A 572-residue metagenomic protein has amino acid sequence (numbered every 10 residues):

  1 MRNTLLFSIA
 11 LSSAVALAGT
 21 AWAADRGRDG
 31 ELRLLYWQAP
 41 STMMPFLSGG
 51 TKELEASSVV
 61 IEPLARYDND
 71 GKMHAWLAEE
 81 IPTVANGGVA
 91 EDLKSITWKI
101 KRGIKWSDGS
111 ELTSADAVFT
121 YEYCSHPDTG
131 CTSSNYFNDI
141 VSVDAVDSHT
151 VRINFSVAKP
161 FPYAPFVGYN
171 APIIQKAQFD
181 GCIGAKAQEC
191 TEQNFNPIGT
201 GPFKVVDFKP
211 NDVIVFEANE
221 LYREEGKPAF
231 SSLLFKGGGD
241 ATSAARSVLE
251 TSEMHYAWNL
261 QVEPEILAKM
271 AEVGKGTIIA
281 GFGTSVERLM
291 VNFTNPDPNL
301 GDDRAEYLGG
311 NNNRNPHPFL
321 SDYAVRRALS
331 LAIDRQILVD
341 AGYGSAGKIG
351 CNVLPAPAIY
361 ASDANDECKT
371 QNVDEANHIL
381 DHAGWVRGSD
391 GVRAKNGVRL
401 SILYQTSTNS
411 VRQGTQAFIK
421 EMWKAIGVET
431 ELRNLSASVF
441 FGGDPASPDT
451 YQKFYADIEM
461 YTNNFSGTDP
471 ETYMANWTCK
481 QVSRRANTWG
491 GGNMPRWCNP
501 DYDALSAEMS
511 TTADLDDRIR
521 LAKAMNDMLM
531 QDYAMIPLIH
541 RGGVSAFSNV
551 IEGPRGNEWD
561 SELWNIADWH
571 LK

Functional and structural regions predicted by a protein language model:
M1-I9: Bacterial N-terminal signal peptides that target proteins for export
S8-A16: Bacterial N-terminal signal peptides
W22-R26, R66-N69, N86-G87, L93 (+8 more regions): Extracytoplasmic/periplasmic ligand-capture domains
D25-Q38: Short N-terminal segments immediately surrounding and downstream of signal-peptide cleavage
L35-A90, E122, I198-P202: N-terminal lobe/hinge region of extracytoplasmic solute-binding protein
W37-S57, L77-A78, P162-P172, T200 (+4 more regions): A structural "hinge/loop" feature
S134-I183, D207: Surface-exposed binding/hinge segments that line and control ligand-binding clefts or catalytic entry sites
L538: Active-site-proximal polar cores
